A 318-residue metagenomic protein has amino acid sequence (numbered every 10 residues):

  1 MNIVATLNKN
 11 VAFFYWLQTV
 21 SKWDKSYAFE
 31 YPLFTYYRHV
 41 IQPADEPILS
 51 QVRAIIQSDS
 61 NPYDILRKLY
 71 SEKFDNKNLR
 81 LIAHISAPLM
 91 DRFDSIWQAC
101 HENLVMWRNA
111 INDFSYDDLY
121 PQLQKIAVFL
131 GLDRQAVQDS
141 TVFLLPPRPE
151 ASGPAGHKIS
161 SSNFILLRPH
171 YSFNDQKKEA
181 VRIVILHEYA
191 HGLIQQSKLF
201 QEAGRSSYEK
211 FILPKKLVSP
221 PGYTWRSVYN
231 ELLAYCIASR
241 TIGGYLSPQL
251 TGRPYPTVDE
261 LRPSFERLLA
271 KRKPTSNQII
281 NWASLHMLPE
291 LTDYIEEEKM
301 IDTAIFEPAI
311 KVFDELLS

Functional and structural regions predicted by a protein language model:
M1-Q98: N-terminal low-structure segments adjacent to metalloprotease catalytic domains across cellular compartments
N8, D113-Y120, Q176, A180 (+3 more regions): Soluble non-cytosolic domains of exported or imported proteins
A99-S161: Auxiliary, metal-adjacent structural segments of Zn-dependent hydrolase domains
I126-F129, V228-G243: An active-site-proximal "capping" alpha-helix that borders the catalytic cofactor pocket
K158-K177: Acidic, His- and aromatic-enriched active-site or binding-groove loops in soluble protein domains that engage sugars
E179-L199: Active-site recognition of the HExxH zinc-binding catalytic motif
Q196-R226: Post-HEXXH active-site segment of zinc metalloproteases
A238-R240, L246-S318: Pan-zinc metallopeptidase signature
